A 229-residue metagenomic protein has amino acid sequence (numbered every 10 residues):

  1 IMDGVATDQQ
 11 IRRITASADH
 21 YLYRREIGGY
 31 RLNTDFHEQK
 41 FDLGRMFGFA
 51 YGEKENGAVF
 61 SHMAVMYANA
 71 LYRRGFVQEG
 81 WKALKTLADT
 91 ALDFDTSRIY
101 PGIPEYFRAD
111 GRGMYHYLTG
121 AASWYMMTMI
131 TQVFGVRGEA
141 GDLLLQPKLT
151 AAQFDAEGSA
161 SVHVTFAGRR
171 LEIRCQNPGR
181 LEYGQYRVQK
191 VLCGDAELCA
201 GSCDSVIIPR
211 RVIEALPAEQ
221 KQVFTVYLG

Functional and structural regions predicted by a protein language model:
I1-D35: Extended ligand-binding clefts on enzyme/binding-domain cores
A16, H20-R25, D35-D42, G48-N56 (+1 more regions): Non-catalytic C-terminal accessory modules of carbohydrate-active enzymes
V59: Short, contiguous, pocket-lining structural segments that sit at or immediately flank catalytic/ligand-binding sites
H62: Histidine-centered active-site/metal-ligand motif
